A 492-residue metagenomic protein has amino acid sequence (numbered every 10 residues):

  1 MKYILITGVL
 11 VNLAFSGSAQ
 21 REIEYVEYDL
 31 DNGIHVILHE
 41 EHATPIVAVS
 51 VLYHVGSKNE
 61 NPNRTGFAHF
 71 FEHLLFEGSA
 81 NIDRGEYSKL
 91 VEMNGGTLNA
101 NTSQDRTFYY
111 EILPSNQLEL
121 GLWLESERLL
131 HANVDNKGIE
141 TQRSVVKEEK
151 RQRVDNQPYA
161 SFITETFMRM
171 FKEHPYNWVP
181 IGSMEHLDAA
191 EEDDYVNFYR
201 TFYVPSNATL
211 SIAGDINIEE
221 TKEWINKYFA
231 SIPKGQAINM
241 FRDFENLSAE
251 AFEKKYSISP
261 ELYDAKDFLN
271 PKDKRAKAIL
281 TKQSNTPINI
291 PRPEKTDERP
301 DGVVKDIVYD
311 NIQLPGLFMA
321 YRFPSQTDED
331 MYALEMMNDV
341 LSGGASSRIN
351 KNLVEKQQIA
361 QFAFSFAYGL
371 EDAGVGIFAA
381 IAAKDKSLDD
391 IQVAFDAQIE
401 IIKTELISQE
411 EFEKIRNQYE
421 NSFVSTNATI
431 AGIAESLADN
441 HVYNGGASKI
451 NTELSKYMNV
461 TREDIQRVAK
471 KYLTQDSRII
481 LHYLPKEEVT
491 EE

Functional and structural regions predicted by a protein language model:
Y3-L13: Sec-dependent N-terminal signal peptides
F15-S57, D83-N116, R153-N207, K234-D328 (+6 more regions): Non-catalytic beta-strand/loop surface segments
T65-S79: Active-site SXXK
E119-L120, I218-K222, E329, K386-D390: Short, conserved charged micro-motifs
S126-N136, F229-Q236, D396-L406: A common structural junction motif
R143, V196-Y228, S477: Non-catalytic, conformational "gating/processing" segments within enzyme and secreted inhibitor domains
K403, T426, A431, G445-N451 (+2 more regions): C-terminal soluble interaction/assembly domains
